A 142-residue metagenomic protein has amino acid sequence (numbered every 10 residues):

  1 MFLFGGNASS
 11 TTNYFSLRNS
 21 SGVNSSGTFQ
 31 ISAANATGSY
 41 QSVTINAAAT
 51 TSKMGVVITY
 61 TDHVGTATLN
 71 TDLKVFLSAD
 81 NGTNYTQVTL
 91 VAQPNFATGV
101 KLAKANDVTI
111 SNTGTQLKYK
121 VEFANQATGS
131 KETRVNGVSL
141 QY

Functional and structural regions predicted by a protein language model:
M1-Y142: Beta-strand-rich ligand- or partner-binding modules with a strong bias toward extracellular/periplasmic carbohydrate
